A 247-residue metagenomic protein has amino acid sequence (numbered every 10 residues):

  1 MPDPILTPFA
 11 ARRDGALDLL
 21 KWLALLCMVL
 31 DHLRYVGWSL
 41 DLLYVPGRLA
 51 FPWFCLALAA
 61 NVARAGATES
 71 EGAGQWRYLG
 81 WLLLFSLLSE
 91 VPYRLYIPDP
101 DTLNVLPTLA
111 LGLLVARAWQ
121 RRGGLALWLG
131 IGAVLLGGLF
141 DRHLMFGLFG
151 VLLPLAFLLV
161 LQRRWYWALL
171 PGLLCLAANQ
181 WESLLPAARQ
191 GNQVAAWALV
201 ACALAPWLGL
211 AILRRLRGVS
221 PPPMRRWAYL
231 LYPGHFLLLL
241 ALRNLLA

Functional and structural regions predicted by a protein language model:
M1-A247: Alpha-helical transmembrane segments and their immediate juxtamembrane cytosolic regions
